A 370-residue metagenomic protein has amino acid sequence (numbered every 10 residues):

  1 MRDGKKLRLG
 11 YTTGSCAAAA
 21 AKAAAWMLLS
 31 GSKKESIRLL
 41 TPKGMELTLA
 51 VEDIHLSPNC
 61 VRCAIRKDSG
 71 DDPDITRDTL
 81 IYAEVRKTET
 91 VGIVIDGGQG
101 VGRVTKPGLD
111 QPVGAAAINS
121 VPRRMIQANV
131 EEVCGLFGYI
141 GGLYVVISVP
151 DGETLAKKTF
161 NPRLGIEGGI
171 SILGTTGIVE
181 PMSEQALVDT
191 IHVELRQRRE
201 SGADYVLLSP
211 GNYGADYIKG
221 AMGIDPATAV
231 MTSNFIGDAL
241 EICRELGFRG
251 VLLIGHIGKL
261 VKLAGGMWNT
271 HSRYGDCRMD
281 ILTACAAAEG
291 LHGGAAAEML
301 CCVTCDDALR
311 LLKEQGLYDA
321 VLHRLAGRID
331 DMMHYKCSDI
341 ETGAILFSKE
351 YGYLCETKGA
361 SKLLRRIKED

Functional and structural regions predicted by a protein language model:
M1-K158, P162-L164: Generic N-terminal targeting/processing segments that precede catalytic cores or assembly contacts
M1-T13, M27, G31-K34, G135-L136 (+2 more regions): N-terminal charge/polar-biased segments
R8, L164-I170, T175-E194, R198-R324 (+2 more regions): A structural signal for small-residue-enriched, beta-sheet-centric alpha/beta enzyme cores and oligomeric scaffold folds
D78-Y82, A221-I224, T357-L363: Surface-exposed flexible segments
T154, A215, Y353: Flexible, glycine-rich phosphate/dinucleotide-binding loops and adjacent beta-alpha linkers at cofactor/substrate
